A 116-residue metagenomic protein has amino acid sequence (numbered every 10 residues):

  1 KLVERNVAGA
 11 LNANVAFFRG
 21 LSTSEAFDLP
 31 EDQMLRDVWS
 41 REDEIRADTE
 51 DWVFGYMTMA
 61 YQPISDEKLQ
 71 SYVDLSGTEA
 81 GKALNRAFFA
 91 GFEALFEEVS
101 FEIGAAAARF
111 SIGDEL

Functional and structural regions predicted by a protein language model:
K1-Q62: Extended amphipathic alpha-helical interaction segments
D43-L116: A cross-kingdom marker for long, charged
